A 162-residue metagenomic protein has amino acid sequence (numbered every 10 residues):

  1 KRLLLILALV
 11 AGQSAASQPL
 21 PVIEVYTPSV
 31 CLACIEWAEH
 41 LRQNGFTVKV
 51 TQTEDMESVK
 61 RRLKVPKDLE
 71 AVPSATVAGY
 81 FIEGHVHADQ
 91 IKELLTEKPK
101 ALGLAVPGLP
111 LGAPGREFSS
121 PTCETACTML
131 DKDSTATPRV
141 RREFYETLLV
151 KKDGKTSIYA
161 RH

Functional and structural regions predicted by a protein language model:
K1-I6: Sec-dependent signal peptide recognition, specifically the positively charged N-region followed immediately by
L7-S17: Hydrophobic h-region of N-terminal signal peptides that target proteins for export in Gram-negative bacteria
Q18-N44: Local sequence-structure signature of Cys/Sec-based thiol-disulfide redox active-site neighborhoods
V25, V50-Q52: A structural preference for short, hydrophobic beta-strand core positions in alpha/beta folds
V30, W37, Q52-D55, H87-I91: Stable alpha-helical elements in mature extracytoplasmic
T47: Residue-level detector of anion-binding/catalytic polar loops
R62-H162: Thiol/selenol-based redox catalytic cores and closely related redox-interacting motifs
